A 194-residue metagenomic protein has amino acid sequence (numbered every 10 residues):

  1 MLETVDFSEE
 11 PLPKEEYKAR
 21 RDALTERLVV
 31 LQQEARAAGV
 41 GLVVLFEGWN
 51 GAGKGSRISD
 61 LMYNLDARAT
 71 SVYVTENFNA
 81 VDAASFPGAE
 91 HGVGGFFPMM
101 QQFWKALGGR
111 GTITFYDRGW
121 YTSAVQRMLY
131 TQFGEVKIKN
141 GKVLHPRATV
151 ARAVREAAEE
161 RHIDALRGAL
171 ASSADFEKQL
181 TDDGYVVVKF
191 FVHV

Functional and structural regions predicted by a protein language model:
M1-V194: Glycine-rich phosphate-binding loop of ATP-dependent small-molecule kinases
